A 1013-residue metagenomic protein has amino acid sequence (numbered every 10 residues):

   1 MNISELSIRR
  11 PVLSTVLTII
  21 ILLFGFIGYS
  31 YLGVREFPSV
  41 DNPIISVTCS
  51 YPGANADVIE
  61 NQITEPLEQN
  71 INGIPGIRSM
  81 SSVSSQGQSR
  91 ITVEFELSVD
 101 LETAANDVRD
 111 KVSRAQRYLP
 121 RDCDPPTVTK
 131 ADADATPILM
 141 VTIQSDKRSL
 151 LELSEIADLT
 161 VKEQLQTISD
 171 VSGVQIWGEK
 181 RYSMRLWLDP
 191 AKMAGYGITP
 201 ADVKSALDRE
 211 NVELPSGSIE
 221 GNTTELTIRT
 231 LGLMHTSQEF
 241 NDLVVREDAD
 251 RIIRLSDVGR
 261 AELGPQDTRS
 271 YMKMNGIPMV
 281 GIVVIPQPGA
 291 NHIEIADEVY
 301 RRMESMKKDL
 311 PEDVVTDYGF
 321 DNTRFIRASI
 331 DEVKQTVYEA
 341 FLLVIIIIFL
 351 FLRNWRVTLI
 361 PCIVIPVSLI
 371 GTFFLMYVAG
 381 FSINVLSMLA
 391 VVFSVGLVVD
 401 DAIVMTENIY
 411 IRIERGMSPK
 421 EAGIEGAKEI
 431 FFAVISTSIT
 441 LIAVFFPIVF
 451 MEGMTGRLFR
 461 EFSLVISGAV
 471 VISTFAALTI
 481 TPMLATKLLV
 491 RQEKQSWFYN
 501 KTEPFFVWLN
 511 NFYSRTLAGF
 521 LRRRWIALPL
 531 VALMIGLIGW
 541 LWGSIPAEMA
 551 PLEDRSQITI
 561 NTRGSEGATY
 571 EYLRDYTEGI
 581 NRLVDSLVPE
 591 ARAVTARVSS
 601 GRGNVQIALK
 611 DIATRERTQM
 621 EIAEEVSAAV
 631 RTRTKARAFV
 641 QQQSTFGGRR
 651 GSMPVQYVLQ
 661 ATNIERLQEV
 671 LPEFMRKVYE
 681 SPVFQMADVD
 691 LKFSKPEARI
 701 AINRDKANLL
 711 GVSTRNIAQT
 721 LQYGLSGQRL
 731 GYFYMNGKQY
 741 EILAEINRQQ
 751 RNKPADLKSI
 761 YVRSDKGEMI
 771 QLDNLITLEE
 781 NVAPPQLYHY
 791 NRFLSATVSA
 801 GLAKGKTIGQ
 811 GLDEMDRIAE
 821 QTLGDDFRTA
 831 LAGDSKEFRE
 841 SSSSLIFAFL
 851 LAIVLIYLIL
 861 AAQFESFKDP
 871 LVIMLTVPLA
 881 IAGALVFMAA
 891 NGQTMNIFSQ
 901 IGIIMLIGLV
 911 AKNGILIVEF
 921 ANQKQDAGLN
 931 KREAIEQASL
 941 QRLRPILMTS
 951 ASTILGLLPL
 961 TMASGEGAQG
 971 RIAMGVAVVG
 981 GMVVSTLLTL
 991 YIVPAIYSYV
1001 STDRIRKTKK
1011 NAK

Functional and structural regions predicted by a protein language model:
M1-F341, I383, R457, A636 (+3 more regions): Membrane-proximal extracytoplasmic
M1-V34, I430, F498-A550, I607 (+1 more regions): Signature of alpha-helical transmembrane segments and their immediate interfacial
E5-V12, P288-N291, R327-N384, F450-M454 (+3 more regions): Interfacial segments of transmembrane alpha-helices in multi-pass membrane proteins
R35-S39, N322, F373-L389, V449-I466 (+5 more regions): Short helix-loop junctions at transmembrane helix boundaries
G319, I326, I330, T406 (+4 more regions): Helix-loop junctions and hydrophobic alpha-helical segments within the transmembrane domains of large membrane
V395-I409, F431-F450, R457-Y499, V605 (+6 more regions): Transmembrane alpha-helices and their membrane-interface boundaries in multi-pass membrane transporters and channels
F512, V531-A629, R633, A638 (+2 more regions): Juxtamembrane segments of multi-pass membrane proteins
T632-D1003, K1013: C-terminal transmembrane helical bundles of large multi-pass transporters and their helix-start/helix-kink determinants
